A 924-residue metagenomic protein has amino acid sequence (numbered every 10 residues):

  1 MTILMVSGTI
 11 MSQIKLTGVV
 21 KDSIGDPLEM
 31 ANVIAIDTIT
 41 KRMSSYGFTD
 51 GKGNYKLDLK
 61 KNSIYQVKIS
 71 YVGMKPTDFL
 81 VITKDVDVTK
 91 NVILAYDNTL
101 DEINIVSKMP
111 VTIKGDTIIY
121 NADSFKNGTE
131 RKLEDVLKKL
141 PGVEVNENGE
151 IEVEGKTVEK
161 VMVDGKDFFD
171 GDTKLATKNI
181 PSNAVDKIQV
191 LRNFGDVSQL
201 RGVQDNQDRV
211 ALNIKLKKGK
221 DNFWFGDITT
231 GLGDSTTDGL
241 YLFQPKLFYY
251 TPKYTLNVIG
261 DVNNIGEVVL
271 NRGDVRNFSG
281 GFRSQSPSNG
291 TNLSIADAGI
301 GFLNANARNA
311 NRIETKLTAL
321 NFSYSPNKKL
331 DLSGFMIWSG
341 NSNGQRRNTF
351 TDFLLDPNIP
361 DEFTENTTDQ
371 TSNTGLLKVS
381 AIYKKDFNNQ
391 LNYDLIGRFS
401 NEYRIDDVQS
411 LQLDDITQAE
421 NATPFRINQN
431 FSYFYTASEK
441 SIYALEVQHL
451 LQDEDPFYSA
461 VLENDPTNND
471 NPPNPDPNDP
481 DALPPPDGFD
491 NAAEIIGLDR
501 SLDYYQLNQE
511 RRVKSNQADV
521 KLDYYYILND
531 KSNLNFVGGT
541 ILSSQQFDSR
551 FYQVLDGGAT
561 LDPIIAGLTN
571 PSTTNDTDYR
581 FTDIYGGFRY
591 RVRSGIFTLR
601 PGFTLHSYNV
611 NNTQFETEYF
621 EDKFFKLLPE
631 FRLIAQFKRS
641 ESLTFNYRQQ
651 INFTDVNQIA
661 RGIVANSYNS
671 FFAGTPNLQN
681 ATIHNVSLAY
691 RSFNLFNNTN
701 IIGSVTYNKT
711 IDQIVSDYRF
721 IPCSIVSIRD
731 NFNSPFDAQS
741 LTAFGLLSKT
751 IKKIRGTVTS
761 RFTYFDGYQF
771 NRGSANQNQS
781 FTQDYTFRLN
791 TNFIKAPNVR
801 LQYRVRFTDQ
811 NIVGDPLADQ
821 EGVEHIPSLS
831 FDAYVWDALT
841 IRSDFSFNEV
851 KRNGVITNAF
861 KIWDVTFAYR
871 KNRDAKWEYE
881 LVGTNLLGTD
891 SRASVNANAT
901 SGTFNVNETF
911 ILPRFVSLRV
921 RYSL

Functional and structural regions predicted by a protein language model:
Q13, V19, G25, K52-K56 (+18 more regions): Membrane-proximal, glycine/serine-rich, low-complexity loop/turn segments characteristic of large bacterial
I24-T38: Short, ordered, surface-exposed loop/turn motifs in non-cytosolic proteins
D26-E29, K56-I64: Short Pro-Gly-centered beta-turn/loop motif in secreted/extracellular proteins
I36-R42, I64-L80: A short, solvent-exposed loop/turn motif at the edges and junctions of modular extracellular/periplasmic domains
I39-N54: Short, acidic Ser/Thr/Gly-rich low-complexity loop/linker segments typical of extracellular and cell-surface proteins
I300-R312, G344-F353, P360-T374, N401-T423 (+14 more regions): Extracellular/periplasm-exposed beta-strand and loop segments of Gram-negative cell-envelope proteins, dominated by
K328-S339, T374-E402, T417-T613, N698-Y707 (+2 more regions): Face-selective signature of the C-terminal outer-membrane beta-barrel domain
T786-F807, D819-L924: Conserved C-terminal beta-signal and adjacent last beta-strands/turns of outer-membrane beta-barrel proteins
